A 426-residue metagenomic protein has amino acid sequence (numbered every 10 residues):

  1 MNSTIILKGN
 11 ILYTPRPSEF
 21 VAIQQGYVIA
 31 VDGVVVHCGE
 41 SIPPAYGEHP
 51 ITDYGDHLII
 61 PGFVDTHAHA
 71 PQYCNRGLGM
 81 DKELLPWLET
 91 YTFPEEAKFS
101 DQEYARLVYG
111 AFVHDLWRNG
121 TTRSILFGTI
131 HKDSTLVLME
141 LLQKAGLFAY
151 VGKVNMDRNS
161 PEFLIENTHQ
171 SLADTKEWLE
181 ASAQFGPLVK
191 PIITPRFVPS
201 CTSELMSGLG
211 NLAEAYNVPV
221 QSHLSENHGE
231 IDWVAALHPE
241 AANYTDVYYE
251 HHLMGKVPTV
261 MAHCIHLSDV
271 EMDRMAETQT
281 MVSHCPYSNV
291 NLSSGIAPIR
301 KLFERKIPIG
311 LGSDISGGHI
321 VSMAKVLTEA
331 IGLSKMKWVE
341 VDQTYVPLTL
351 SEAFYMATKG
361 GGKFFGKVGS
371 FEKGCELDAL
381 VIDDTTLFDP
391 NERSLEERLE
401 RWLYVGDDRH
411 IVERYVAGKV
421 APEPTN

Functional and structural regions predicted by a protein language model:
M1-Y46: N-terminal metal-binding scaffold of metallo-dependent hydrolase/deaminase domains
N2-G9, A45-W87, G110, W117-R118: Replace "His-x-His-based motif
N10, V28, G33, D56 (+15 more regions): Divalent metal-coordination and catalytic microenvironments
R16, E376-N426: C-terminal cap of metal-dependent C-N hydrolases
I29, R76-L147, S171-F185: Alpha-helical scaffold segments that flank or form the walls of functional sites
C74-A105, K153, R158-T168, N227-K256 (+2 more regions): Active-site gating loops and adjacent loop-to-helix segments of metal-dependent hydrolytic enzymes
D133-I265: Metal-coordinating catalytic core of metallo-dependent amide/deamination hydrolases
E250-K256, R300-F388: His/Asp/Glu-enriched, well-ordered alpha-helical/loop segment that forms or immediately abuts the divalent-metal
